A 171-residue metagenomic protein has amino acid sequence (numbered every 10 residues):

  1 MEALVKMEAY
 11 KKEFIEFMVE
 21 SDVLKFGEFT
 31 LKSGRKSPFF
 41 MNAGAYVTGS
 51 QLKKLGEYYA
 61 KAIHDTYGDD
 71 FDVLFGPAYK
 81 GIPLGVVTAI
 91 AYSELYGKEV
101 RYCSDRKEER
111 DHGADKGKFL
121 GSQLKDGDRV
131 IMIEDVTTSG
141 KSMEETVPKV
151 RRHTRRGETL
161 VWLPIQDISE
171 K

Functional and structural regions predicted by a protein language model:
M1-E134, S139-K171: PRPP-associated nucleotide enzymes
